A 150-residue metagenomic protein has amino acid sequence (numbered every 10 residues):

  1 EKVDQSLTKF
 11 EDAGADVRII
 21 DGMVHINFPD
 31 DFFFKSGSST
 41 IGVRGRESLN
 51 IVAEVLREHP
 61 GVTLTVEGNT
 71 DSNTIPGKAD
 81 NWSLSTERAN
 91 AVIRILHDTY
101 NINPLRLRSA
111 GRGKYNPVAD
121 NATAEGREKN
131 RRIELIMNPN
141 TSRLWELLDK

Functional and structural regions predicted by a protein language model:
E1-T63, P139-K150: Periplasmic peptidoglycan-binding/tethering modules of Gram-negative envelope proteins
F33-E47, H59, N69-D149: Periplasmic OmpA-like peptidoglycan-binding domain that tethers envelope proteins to the cell wall
